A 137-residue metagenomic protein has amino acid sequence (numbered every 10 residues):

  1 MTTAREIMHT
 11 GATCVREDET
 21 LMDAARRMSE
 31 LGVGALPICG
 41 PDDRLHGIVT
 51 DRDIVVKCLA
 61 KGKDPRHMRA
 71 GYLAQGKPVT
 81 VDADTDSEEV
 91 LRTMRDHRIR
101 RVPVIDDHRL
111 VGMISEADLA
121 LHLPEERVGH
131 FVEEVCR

Functional and structural regions predicted by a protein language model:
M1-G11, T50-R95, S115-R137: Tandem CBS (Bateman) regulatory domains
M1-T2, D18-L21, V33-P37, D53-K57: Short acidic/polar alpha-helix capping motifs at helix-coil junctions
I7, A25-R27, P41-D43, K61-K63: Short hydrophobic/aromatic-rich motifs at helix boundaries and adjacent loops
C14-G32, C39, V81-R98, I105 (+1 more regions): The conserved cystathionine-beta-synthase
M28-L31, L36-R52, M94, V102-A117: A glycine-centered beta-loop-beta connector
A35, D42-D43, D64-H67, Q75-K77 (+3 more regions): Short, surface-exposed, polar/charged, turn-prone segments marking secondary-structure boundaries
